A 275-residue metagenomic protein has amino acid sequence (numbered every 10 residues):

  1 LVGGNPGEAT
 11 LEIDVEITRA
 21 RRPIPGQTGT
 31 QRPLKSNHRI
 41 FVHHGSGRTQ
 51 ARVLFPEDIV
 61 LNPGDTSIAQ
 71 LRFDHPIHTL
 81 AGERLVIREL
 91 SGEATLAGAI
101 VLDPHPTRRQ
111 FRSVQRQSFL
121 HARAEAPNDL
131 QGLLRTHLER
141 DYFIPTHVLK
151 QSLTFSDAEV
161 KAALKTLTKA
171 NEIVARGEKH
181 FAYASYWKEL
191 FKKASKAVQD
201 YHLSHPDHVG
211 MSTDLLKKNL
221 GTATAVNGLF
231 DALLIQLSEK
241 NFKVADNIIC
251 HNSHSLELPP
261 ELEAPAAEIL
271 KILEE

Functional and structural regions predicted by a protein language model:
L1-E275: C-terminal effector modules of nucleic-acid-centric enzymes and ribosome-associated factors
